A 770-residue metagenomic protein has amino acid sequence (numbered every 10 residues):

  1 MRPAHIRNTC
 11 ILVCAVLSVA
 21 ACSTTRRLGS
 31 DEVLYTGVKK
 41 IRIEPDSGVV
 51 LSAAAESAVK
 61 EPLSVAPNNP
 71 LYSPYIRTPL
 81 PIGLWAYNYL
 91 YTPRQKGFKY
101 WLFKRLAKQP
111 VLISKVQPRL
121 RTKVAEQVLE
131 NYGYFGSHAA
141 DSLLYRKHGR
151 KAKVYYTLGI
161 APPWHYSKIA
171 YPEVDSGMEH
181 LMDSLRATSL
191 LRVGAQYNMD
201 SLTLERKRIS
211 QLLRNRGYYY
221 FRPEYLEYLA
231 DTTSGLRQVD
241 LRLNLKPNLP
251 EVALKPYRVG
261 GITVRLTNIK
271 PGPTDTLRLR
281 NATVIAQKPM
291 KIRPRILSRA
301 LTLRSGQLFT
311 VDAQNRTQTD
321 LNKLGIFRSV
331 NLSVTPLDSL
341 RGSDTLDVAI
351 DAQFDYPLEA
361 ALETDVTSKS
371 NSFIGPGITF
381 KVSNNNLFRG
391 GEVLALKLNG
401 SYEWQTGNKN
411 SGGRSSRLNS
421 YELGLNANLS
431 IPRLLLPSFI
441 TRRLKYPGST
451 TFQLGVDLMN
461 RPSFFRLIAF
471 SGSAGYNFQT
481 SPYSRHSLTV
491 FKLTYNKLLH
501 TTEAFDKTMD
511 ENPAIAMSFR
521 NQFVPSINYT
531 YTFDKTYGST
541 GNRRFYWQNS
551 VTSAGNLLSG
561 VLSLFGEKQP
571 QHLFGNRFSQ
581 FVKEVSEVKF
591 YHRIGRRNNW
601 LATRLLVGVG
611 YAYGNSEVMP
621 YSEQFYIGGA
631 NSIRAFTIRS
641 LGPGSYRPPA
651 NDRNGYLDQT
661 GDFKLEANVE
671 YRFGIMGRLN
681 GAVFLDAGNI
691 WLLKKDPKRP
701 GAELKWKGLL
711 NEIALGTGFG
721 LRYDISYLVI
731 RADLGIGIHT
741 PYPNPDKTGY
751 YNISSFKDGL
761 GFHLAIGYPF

Functional and structural regions predicted by a protein language model:
R2, A21-S368, W404, E584-S586 (+1 more regions): Periplasmic polypeptide-binding modules associated with outer-membrane biogenesis and secretion
R2-C10: Bacterial N-terminal signal peptides that target proteins for export
C14-C22: Hydrophobic h-region of N-terminal signal peptides that target proteins for export in Gram-negative bacteria
Y134, Y218, L236, P357 (+7 more regions): Strand-connecting loop/turn motifs
M178-L181, M290, T310-Q548, R634-A635 (+3 more regions): Gram-negative/organellar outer-membrane beta-barrel architecture
A282-Q287, T367-S372, S487-F673, V683-W706: C-terminal outer-membrane beta-barrel translocator/porin domains of Gram-negative envelope proteins and their
L362, L394-L398, F452-L454, W547-V551 (+5 more regions): Membrane-embedded beta-strand positions of outer-membrane beta-barrel proteins
G629-A630, R634-A635, P697-F770: C-terminal beta-signal and terminal closure region of outer-membrane beta-barrel proteins
